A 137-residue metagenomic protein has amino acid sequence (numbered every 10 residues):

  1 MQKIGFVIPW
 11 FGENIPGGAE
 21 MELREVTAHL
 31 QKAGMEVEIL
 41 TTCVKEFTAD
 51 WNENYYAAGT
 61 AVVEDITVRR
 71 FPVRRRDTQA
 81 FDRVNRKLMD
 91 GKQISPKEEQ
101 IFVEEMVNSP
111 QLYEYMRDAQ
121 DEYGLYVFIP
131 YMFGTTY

Functional and structural regions predicted by a protein language model:
M1-P72: N-terminal subdomain of nucleotide-sugar transferases
K3, G124-L125: Structural motif
E13-N14, D77, G134-T135: Short glycine-rich, flexible loops that bind phosphorylated cofactors or substrates
P16, F47, F102, F128-I129: A generic secondary-structure micro-motif detector that highlights 1-2 residue hydrophobic/ambivalent hotspots embedded
I39, L125-F128: Short catalytic-loop micro-motif centered on adjacent basic/acidic residues
T42-D121: A conserved catalytic-core segment of Leloir-type glycosyltransferases
E46, F133-G134: Glycine-rich nucleotide phosphate-binding loop and flanking beta-alpha elements of Rossmann-like dinucleotide-binding
E105-S109, F128-F133: Short His-centered aromatic/hydrophobic patch
